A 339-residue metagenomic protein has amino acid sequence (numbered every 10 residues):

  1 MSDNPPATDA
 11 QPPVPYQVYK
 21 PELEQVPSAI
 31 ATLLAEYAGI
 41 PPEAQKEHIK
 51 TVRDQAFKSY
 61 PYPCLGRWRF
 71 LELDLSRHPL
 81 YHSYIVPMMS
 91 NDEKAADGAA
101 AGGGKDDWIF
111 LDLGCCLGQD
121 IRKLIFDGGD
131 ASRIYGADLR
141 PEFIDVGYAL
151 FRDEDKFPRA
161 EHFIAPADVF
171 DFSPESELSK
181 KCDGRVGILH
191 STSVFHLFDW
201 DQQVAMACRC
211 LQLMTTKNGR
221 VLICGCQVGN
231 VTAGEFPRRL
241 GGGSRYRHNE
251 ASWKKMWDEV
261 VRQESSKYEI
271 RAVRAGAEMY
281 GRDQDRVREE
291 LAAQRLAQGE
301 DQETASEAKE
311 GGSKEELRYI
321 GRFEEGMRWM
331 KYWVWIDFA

Functional and structural regions predicted by a protein language model:
S2-L178, Q203, R209, K217-A339: Class I (Rossmann-like) S-adenosyl-L-methionine-dependent methyltransferase catalytic domain, capturing the SAM-binding
G184-Q202: A short SAM/SAH-binding and catalytic strip from SAM-dependent methyltransferases
F198-D199, M214-N218: Helix-to-beta-strand junctions that scaffold the AdoMet/dcAdoMet cofactor pocket in Class I SAM-dependent enzymes
